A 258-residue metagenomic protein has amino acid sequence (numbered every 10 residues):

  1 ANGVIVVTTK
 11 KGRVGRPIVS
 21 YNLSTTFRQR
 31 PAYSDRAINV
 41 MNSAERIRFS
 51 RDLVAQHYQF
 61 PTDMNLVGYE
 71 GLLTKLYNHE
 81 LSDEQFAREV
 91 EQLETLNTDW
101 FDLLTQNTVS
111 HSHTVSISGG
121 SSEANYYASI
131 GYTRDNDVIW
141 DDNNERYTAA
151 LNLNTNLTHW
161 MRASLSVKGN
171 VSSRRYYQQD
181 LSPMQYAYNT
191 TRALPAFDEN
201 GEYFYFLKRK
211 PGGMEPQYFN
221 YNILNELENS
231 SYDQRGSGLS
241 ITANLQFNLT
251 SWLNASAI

Functional and structural regions predicted by a protein language model:
A1-S20, S110-S112, N125, G131-T133: A beta-strand signature from Gram-negative outer-membrane beta-barrel systems, especially the internal plug domain
T9, V115-S121, A149-T155, I241-F247: Residues on the lipid-exposed face of transmembrane beta-strands in outer-membrane beta-barrel proteins
R13-L96, N107, D137-N144, T148 (+2 more regions): Surface-exposed loop/interface segments of Gram-negative outer-membrane beta-barrel transport/assembly proteins
V14, S110, S121-S122, T158-W160 (+1 more regions): Outer-membrane beta-barrel channels and translocator barrels
R88-S118, S122: Outer-membrane beta-barrel transmembrane domain signature of Gram-negative proteins, especially the mid-to-C-terminal
S129-G131, N248-T250, I258: Acidic/polar N-terminal loop/beta-strand segments that form early-domain functional surfaces
L253: An active-site-proximal structural segment forming one wall of the substrate-binding cleft that immediately precedes
